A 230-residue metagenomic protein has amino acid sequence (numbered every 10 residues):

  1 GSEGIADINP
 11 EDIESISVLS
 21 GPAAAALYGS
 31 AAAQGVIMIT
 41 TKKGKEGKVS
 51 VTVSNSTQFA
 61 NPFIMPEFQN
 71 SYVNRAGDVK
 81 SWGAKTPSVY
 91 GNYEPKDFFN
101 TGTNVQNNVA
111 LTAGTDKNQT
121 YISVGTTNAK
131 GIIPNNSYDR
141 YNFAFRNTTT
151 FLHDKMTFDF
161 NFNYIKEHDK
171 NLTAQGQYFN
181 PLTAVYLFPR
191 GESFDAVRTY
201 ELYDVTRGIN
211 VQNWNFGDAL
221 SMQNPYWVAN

Functional and structural regions predicted by a protein language model:
G1-G21: Short acidic/polar hinge/loop motifs at secondary-structure boundaries that mediate gating or recognition
A26, P95-N100, I132-P134: Outer-membrane beta-barrel domain signature
A32-N55, N107-A110: N-terminal periplasmic accessory domains that precede and gate Gram-negative outer-membrane beta-barrel machines
A33, T103-N107, S137-Y141: Residues that define the transmembrane beta-barrel architecture of outer-membrane proteins
T41-K43, A113-T115, T149-F151: Residue-level signature of outer-membrane beta-barrel architecture
K45-N92, I132-I133, N142, R146-N230: Surface-exposed loop/interface segments of Gram-negative outer-membrane beta-barrel transport/assembly proteins
G83-T112: Outer-membrane beta-barrel transmembrane domain signature of Gram-negative proteins, especially the mid-to-C-terminal
